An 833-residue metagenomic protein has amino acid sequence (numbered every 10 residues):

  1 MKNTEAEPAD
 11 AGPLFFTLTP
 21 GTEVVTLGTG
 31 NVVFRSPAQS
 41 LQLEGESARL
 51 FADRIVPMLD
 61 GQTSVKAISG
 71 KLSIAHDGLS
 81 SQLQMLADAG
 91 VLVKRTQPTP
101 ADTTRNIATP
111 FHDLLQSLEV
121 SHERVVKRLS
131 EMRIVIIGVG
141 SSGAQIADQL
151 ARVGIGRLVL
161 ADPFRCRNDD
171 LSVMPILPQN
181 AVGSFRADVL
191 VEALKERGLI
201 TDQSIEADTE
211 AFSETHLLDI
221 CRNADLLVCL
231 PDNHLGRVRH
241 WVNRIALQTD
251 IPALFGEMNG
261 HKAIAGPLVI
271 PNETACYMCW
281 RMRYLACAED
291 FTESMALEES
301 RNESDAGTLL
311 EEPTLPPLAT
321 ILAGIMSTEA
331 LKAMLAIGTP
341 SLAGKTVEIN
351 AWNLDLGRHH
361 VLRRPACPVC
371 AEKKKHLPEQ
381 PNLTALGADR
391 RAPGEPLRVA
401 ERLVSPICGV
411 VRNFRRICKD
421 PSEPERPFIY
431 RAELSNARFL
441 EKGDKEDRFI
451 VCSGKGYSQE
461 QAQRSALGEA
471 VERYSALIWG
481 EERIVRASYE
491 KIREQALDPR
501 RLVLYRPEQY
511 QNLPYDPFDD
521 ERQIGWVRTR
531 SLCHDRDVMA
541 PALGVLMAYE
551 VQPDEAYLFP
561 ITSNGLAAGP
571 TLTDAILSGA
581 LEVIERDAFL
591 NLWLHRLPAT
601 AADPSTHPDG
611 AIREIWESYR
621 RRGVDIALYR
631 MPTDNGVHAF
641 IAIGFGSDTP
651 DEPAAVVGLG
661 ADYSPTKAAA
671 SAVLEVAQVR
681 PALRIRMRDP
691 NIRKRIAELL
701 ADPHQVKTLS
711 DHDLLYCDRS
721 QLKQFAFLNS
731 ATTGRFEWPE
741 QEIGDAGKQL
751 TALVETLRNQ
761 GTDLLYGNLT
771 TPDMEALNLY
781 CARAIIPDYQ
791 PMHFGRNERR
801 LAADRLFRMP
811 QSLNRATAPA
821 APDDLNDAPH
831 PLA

Functional and structural regions predicted by a protein language model:
M1-R438, Q459, R464, A470 (+1 more regions): Adenine nucleotide-associated cytosolic modules
T346, N353, G357-A833: Helix-biased "structured C-terminal domain" signature
